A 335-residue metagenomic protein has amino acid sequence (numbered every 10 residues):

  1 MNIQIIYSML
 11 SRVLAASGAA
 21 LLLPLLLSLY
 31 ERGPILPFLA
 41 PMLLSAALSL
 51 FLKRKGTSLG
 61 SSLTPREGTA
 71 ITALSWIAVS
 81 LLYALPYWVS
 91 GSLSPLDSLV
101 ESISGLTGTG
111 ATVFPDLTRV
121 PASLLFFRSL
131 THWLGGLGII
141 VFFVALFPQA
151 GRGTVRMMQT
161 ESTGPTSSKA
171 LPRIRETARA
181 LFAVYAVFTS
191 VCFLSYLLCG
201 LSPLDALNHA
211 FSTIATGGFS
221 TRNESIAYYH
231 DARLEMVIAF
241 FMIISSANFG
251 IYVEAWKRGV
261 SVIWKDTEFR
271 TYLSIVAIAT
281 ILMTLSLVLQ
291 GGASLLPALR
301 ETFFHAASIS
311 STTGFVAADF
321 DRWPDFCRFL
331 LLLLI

Functional and structural regions predicted by a protein language model:
M1-I335: Membrane-proximal intracellular helices of multi-pass ion channels
